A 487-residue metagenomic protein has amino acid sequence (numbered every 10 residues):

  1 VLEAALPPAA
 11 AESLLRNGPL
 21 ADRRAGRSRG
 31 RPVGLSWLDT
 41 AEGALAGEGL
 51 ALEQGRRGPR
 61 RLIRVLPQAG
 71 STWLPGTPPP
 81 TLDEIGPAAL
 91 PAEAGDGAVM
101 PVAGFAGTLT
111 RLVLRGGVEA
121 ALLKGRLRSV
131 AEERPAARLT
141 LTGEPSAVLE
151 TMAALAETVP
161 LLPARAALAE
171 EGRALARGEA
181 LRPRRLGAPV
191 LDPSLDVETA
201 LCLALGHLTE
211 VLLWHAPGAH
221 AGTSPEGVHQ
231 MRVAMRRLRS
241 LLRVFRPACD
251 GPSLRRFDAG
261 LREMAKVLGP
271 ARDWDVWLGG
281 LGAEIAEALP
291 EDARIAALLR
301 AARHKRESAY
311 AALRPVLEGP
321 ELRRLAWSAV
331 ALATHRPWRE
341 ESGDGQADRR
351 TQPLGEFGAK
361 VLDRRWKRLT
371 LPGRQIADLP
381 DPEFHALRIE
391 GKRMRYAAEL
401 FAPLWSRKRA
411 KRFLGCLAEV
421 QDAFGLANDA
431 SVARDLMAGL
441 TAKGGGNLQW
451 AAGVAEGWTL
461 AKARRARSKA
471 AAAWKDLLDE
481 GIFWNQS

Functional and structural regions predicted by a protein language model:
V1-S487: Function-determining surface determinants
